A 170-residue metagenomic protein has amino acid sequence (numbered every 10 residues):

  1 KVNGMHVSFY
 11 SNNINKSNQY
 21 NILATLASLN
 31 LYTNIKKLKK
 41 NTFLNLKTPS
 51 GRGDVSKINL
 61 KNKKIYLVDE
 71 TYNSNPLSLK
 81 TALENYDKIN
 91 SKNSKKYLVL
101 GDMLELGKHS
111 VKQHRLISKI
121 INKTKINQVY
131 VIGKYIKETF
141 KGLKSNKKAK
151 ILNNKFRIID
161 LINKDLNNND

Functional and structural regions predicted by a protein language model:
V2-G4: Structural motif
F9-Y20, A24-D170: ATP-dependent carboxylate-amine ligase
